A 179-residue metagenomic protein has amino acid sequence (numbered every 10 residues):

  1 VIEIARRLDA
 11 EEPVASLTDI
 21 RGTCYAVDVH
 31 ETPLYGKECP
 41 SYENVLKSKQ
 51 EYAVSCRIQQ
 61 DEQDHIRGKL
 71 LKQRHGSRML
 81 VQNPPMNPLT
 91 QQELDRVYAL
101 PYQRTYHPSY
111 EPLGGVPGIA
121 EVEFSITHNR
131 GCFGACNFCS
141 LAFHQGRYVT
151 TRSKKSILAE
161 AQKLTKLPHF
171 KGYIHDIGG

Functional and structural regions predicted by a protein language model:
V1-A10, Q91-L94, L158, Q162: Two-component system phosphotransfer/interaction surface
V1-H75: Glycine-rich beta-alpha loop elements in corrinoid/cobalamin-binding modules across cobalamin-dependent enzymes
I2, T90, F133-N137, Q145-Y148: Flexible loop/turn segments at secondary-structure boundaries
I20-A26, L113-I119, I174-G179: A glycine-rich phosphate-binding loop feature that marks nucleotide/adenosyl-phosphate handling sites
V54-R57, D61-S125: N-terminal [4Fe-4S]-dependent radical SAM core
V97, C132, C136, I157: Conserved, mostly hydrophobic/aromatic
L113-S140, Y173: N-terminal pre-triad scaffold of radical SAM enzymes
G131, F143-G179: Core AdoMet radical
